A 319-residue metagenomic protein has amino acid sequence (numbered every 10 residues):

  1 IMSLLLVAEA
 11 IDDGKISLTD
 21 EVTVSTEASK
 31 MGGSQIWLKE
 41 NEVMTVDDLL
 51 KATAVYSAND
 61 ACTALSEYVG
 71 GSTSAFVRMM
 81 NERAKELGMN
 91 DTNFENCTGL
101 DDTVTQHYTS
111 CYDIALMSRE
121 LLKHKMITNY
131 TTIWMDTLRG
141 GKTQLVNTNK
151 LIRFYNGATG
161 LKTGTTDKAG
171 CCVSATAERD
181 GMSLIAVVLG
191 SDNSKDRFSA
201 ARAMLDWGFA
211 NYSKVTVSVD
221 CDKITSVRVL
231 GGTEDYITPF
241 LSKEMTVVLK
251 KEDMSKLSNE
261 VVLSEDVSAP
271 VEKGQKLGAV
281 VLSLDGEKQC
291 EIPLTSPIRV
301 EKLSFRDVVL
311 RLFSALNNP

Functional and structural regions predicted by a protein language model:
I1-Y112, L116, L121-K125: Active-site-adjacent loops and short helices of periplasmic peptidoglycan-processing enzymes
M89, N93, T105-P319: Domain-terminus/edge residues, biased toward the C-terminal soluble/receptor-binding domains of extracytoplasmic
